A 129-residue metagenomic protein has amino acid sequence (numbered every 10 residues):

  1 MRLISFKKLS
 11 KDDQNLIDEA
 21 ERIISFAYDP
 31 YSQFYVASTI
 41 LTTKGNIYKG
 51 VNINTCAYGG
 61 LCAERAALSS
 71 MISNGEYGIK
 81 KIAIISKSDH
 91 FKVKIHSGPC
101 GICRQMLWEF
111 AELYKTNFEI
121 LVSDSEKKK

Functional and structural regions predicted by a protein language model:
M1-F26, E76-K129: C-terminal binding/interaction regions
Y28-P30: Short Gly/Pro-enriched turn/cap motifs at secondary-structure boundaries
Q33-T42, A83: Short beta-strand scaffold segments in enzyme catalytic cores
Y35, C56, R65-A66: Conserved mixed alpha/beta catalytic, RNA-binding, or beta-rich assembly cores of soluble enzyme, regulatory
N52-G60: Glycine-rich phosphate/pyrophosphate-binding beta-alpha loops
C62, S69-I79: Active-site- and interface-proximal helix/loop "cap" or "latch" segments in soluble metabolic and energy-transducing
A63-E64, P99: Catalytic-loop motifs flanking and including active-site residues across diverse enzymes
